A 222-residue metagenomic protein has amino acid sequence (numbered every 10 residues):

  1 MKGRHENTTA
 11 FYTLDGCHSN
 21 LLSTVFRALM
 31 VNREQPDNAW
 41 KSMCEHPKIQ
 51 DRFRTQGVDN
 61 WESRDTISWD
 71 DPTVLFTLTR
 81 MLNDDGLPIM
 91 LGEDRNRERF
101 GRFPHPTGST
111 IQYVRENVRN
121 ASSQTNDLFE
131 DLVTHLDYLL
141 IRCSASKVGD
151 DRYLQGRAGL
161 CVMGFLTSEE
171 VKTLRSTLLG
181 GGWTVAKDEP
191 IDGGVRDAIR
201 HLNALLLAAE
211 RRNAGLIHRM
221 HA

Functional and structural regions predicted by a protein language model:
M1-A204, A208-R211, H221-A222: Acidic (Asp/Glu-rich) sequence patches and key acidic residues that form negatively charged surfaces used
G215-L216: A cross-kingdom marker for long, charged
